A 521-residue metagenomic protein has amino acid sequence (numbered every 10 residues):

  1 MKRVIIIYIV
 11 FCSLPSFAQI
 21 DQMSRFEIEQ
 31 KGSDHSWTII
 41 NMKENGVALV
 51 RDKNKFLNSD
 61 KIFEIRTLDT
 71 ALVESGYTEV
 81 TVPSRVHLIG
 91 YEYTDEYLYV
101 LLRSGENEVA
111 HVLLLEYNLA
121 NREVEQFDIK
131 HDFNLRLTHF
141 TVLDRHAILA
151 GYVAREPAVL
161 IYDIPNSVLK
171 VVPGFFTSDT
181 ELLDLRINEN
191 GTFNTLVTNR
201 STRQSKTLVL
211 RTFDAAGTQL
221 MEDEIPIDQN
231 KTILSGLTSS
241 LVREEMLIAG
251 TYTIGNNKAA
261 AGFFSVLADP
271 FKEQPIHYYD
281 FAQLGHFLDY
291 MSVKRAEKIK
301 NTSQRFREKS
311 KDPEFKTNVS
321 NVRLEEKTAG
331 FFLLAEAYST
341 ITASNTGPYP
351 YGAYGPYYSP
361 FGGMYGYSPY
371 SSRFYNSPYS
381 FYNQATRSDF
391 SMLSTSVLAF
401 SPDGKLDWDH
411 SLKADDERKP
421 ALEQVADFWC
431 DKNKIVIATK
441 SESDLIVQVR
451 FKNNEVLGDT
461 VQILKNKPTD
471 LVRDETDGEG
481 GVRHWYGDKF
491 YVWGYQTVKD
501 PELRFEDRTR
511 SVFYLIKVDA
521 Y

Functional and structural regions predicted by a protein language model:
M1-S24: Bacterial Sec-dependent N-terminal signal peptides
Q22-Q30, E74-V80, E123-I129, V168-F175 (+5 more regions): A short beta-strand motif characteristic of beta-propeller blades
K31-I40, V82-Y93, I129-V142, T177-N188 (+4 more regions): Repeated scaffold domains used in trafficking and secretory/extracellular systems, primarily beta-propellers
I39-V153: Post-signal peptide N-terminal segment of secreted/secretory-pathway proteins
N54-N58, G105-V109, A154-P157, R200-Q204 (+4 more regions): Short glycine/acidic-enriched loop and turn motifs that connect beta-strands
I62-T70, V112-N121, I161-P165, K206-Q219 (+5 more regions): Beta-propeller blade signature
D223-S235, P275-N318, W408-A426, E455-G487: Conserved blade-ending motifs and adjacent loop-strand segments that build the rim/top face of beta-propeller domains
S320-T340, T346, F374-A399, K419-G458 (+1 more regions): Loop/turn-rich, solvent-exposed surfaces of beta-rich toroidal or solenoidal domains
